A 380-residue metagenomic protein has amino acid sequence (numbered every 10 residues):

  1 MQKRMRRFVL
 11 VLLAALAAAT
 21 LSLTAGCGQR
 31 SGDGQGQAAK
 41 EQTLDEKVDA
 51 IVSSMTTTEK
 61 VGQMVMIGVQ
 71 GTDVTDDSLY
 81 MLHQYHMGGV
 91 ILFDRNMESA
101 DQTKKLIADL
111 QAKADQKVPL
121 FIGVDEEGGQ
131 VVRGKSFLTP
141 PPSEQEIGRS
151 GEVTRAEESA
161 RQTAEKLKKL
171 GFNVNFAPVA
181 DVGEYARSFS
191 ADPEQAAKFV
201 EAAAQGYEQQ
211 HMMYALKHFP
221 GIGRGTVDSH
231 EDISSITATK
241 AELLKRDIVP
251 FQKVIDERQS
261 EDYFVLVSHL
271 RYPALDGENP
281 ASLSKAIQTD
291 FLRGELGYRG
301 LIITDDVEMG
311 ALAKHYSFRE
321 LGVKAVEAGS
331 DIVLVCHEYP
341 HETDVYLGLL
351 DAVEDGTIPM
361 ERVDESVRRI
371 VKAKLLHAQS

Functional and structural regions predicted by a protein language model:
Q2-G32: Sec-dependent N-terminal signal peptides of Gram-positive bacterial secreted proteins and lipoproteins
G28-L120, G129-V132: N-terminal hydrophobic targeting/anchoring segments and the immediately downstream early-domain regions of hydrolases
T56, E98-Q111, Q130-V132, A191 (+2 more regions): Second-shell residues forming the walls of enzyme active-site clefts
G62-V69, G88-L92, L120-E126, V174-A177 (+5 more regions): Hydrophobic faces of well-ordered beta-strands that scaffold small-molecule active sites in alpha/beta enzyme cores
M64-V74, E144-E158, I233-R246, E308-Y316: Active-site mouth loops of central-metabolism enzymes
Q70-Q84, R155-K166, K245-F251, Y316-K324: Short, acidic/polar
Q111-T139, S159-V179, A204-P220: Glycine-rich, aromatic-flanked loop segments that form ligand/cofactor-binding clefts across common enzyme folds
E144-V200, A204, E208: A substrate-binding/cap region within the structured catalytic cores of diverse enzymes
